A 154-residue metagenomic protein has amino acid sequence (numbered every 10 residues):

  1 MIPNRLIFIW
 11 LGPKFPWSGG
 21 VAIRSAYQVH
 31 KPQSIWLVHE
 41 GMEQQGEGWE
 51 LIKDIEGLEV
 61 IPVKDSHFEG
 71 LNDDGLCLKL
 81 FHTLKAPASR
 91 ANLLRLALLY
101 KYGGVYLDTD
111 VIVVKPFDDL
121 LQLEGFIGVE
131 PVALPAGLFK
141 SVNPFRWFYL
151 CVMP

Functional and structural regions predicted by a protein language model:
M1-W17: N-proximal low-complexity "stem/linker" segments adjacent to membrane-targeting elements
K14-W17, G41-Q45: Acidic-and-aromatic substrate-binding clefts and catalytic sites of carbohydrate-active enzymes
P16-R24: Short amphipathic alpha-helical segment that frequently serves as the phosphate-/nucleotide-binding helix
I23-Q33: Short, acidic, metal-binding catalytic loop of nucleotide-sugar glycosyltransferases
I35-G41: Short internal beta-strands
Q44-L93: Active-site-proximal specificity loops/subdomain of glycosyltransferases
D73-D74, L78, V142-P154: Charged, glycine/proline-rich intrinsically disordered loops and linkers
A86-L134, L138-R146: GT-A fold catalytic core of metal-dependent nucleotide-sugar glycosyltransferases, centered on the diacidic
